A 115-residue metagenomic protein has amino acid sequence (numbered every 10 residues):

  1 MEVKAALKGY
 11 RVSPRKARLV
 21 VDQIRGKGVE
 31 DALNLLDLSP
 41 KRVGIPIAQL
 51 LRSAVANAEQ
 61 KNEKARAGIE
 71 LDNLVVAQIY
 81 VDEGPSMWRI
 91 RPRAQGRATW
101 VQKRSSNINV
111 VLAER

Functional and structural regions predicted by a protein language model:
M1-V12, L19-Q23, K27-R115: Structured, basic alpha/beta domains of bacterial-type, RNA-associated proteins
